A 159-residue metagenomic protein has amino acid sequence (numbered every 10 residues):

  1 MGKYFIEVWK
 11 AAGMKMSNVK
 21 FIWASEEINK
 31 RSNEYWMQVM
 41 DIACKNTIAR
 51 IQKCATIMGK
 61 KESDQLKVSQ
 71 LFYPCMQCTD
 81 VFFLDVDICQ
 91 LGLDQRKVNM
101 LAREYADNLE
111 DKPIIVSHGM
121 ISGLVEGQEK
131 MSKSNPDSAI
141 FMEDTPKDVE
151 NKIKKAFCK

Functional and structural regions predicted by a protein language model:
M1-S117, E129: NTP-dependent nucleotidyl-transfer catalytic core
C78, R96-K159: Conserved nucleotide- and phosphate/pyrophosphate-binding catalytic cores in adenylate/nucleotidyl-handling enzymes
